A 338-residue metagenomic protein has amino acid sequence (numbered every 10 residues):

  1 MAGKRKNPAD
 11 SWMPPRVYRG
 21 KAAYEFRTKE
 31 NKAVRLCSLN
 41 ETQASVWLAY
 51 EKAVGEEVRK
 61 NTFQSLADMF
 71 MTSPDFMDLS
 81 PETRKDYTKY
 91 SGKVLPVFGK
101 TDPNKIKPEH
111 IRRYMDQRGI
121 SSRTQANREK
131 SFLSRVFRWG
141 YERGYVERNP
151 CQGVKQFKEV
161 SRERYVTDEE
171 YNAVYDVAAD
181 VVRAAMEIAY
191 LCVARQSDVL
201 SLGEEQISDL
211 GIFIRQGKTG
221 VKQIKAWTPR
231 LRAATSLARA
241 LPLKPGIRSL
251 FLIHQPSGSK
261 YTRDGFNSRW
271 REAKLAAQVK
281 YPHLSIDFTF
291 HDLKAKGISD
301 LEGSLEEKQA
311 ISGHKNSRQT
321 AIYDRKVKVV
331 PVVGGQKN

Functional and structural regions predicted by a protein language model:
M1-S65, M69, K105, A226: Basic/aromatic DNA-contact patch characteristic of tyrosine site-specific recombinases
P14, S161, Y165, E169-E170 (+2 more regions): Conserved tyrosine-mediated DNA breakage-rejoining catalytic core shared by Y-recombinases
R35, T72-Y145, K260-G265, D287-F288: N-terminal core-binding DNA-recognition domain of tyrosine site-specific recombinases/integrases
I106, R263, H283-E302: Short basic/aromatic active-site micro-motif
T124, A184-E187, L191, D198 (+1 more regions): C-terminal catalytic core of tyrosine-transesterase DNA break-rejoin enzymes
N127, V146, Q152-Q196, L200 (+1 more regions): Basic, Lys/Arg- and aromatic-enriched nucleic-acid-binding interface segment
Q206-D209, S304-D324: Short, polar N-cap/turn motifs at the start of nucleic acid-interacting alpha helices
T228-L284, G297: Active-site/catalytic core of tyrosine-dependent DNA strand-transfer enzymes
